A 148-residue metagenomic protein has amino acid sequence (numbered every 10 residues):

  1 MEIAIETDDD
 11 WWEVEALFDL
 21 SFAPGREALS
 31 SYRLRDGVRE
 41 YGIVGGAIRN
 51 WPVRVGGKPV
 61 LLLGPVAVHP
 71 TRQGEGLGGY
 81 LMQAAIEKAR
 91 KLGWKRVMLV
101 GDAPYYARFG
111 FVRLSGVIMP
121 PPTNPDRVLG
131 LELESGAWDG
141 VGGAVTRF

Functional and structural regions predicted by a protein language model:
M1-R39, V44, S135-F148: Short amphipathic alpha-helix that is part of the acyltransferase structural core
W12-A16, L20, Y80-Q83, E87 (+1 more regions): Replace "anionic and nucleotidyl ligands
G42-V53, P59-A67: Conserved beta-strand in the GNAT
R54, A103, S135: Short, flexible active-site-adjacent loop segments at beta-strand->alpha-helix junctions, enriched in small/polar
L63, V68, G74-E87, M98-L99: Conserved acetyl-CoA-binding loop-helix of GNAT-fold acetyltransferases
R90-K95, V100-P125: Conserved active-site alpha-helix within GNAT-family acetyltransferase domains
S115-S135, D139-F148: Non-DNA-binding regulatory cores of transcription-related proteins, predominantly C-terminal effector-binding
